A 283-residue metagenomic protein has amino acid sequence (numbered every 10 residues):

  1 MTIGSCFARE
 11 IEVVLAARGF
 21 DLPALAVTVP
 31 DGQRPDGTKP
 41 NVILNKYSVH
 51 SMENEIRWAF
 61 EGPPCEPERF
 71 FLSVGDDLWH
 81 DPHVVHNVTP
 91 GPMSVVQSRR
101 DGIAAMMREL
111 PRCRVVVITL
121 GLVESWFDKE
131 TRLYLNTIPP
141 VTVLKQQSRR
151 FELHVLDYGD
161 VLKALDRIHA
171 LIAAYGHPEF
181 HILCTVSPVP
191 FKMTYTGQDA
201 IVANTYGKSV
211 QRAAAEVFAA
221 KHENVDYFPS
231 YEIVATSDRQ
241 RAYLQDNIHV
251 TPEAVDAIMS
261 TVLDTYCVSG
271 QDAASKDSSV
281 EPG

Functional and structural regions predicted by a protein language model:
M1-G283: Extracellular glycan-modifying ectodomains
